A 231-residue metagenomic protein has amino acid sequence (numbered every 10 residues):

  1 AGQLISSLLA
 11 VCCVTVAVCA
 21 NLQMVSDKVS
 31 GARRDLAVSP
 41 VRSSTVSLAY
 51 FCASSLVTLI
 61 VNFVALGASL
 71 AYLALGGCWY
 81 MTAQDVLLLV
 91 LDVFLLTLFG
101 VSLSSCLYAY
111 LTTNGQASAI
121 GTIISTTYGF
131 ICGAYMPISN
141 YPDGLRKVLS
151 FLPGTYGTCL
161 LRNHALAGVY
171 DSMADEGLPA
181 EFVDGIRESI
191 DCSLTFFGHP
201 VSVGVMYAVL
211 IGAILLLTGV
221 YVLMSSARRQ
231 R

Functional and structural regions predicted by a protein language model:
G2-Q23: Long, hydrophobic alpha-helical segments
Q3-S7, D85, L89, V93 (+4 more regions): Residue-level signature of transmembrane alpha-helical entry/exit and packing/kink sites in multi-pass membrane
A17-V41: Transmembrane helix boundary and interhelical loop/hinge segments in multi-pass membrane proteins
G31, L66, L70-W79, S105 (+4 more regions): Transmembrane helix-loop junctions in multipass membrane proteins, especially transporters and channels
S43, F51-Y128, G219: Alpha-helical transmembrane segments and their short interhelical loops
L59-V64, S139-P153, Y170-D184: Juxtamembrane/interfacial segments around transmembrane helices
Y108-V169: Transmembrane helix segments
A165, E176-R231: Junction motif at the cytosolic side of a transmembrane helix
